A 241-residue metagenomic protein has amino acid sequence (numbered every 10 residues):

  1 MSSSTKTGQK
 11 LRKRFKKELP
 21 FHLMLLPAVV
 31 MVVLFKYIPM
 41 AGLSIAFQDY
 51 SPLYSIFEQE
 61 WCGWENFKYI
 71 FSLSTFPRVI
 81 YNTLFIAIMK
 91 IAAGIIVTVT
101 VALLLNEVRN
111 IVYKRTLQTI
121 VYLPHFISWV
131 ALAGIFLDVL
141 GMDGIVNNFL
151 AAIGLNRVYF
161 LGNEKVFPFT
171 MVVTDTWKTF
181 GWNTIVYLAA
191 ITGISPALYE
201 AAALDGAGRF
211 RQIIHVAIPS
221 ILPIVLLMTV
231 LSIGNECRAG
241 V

Functional and structural regions predicted by a protein language model:
M1-F15: Short, Lys/Arg-rich, polar N-terminal cytosolic tail immediately upstream of the first transmembrane signal-anchor
R14-V241: A structural signal for multi-pass alpha-helical bundles of membrane permease subunits that mediate small-molecule
